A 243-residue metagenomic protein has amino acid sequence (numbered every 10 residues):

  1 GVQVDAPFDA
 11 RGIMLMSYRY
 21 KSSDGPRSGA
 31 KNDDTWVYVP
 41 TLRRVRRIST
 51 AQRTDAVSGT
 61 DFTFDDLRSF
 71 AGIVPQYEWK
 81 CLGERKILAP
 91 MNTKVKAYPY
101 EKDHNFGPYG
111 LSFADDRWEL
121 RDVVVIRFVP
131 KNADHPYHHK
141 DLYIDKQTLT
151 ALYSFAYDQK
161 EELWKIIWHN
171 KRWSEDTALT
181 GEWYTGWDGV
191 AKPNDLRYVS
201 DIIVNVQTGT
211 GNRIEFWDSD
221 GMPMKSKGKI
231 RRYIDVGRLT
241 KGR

Functional and structural regions predicted by a protein language model:
V2-G72, Y109-P223, G228: Gly/Pro-enriched, hydrophobic low-complexity segments that function as extracytoplasmic propeptides/linkers
A71-V123: C-terminal amphipathic alpha-helical segment
M222-R243: Gram-negative outer-membrane assembly/targeting C-terminal domains
